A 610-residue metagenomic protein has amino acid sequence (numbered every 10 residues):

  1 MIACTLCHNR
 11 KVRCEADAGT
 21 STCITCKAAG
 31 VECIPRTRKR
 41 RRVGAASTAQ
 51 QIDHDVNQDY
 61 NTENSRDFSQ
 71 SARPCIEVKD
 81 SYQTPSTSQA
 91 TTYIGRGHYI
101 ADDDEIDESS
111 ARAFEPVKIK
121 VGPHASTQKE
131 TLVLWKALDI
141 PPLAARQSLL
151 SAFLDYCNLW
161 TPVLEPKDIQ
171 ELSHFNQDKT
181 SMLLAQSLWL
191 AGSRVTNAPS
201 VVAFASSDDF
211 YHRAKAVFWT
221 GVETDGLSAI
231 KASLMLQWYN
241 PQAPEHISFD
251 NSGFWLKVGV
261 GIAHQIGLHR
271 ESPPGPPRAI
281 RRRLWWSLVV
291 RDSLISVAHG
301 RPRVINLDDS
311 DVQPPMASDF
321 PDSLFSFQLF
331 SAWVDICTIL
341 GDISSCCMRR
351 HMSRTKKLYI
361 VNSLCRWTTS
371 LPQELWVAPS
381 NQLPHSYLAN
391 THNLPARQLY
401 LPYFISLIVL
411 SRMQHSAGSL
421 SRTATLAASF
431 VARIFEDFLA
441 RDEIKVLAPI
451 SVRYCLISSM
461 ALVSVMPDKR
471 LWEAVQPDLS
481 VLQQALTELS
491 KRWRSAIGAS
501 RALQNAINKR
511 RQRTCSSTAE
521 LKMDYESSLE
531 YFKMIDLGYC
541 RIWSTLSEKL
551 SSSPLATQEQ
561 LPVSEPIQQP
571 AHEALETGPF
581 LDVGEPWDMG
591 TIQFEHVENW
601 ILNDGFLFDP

Functional and structural regions predicted by a protein language model:
M1-R42, I601: N-terminal cysteine-rich, zinc-dependent DNA-binding domains of eukaryotic transcription factors
I2, N9, A18-S21, A28 (+7 more regions): Eukaryote-biased feature marking scaffold/signaling PDZ-domain proteins and nuclear chromatin regulators
H8, A16, C26, L364 (+3 more regions): Eukaryotic multi-pass alpha-helical transmembrane domains
A18, K27-E32, R36-R41, Q51-Y156 (+7 more regions): Intrinsically disordered, low-complexity activation-like regions
R38, L132-I140, A144-H392, S411-L447 (+3 more regions): Acidic, Ser/Thr-rich, low-complexity intrinsically disordered regions in fungal proteins
F68-I94, H98-Y99, K469, E473-P610: C-terminal, low-complexity intrinsically disordered regions in eukaryotic proteins
L188, V452-M460: Hydrophobic alpha-helical segments that form the core of small-molecule binding pockets and/or dimer interfaces
V431, S459, L486: Hydrophobic, well-ordered secondary-structure elements that form the walls of internal hydrophobic environments
